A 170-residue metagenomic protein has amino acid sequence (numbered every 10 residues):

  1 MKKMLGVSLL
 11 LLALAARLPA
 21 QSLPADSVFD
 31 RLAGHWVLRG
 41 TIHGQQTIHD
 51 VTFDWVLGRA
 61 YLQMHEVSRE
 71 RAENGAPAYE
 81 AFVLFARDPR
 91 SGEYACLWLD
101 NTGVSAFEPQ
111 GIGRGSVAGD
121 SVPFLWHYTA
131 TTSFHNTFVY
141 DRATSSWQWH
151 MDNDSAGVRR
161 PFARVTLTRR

Functional and structural regions predicted by a protein language model:
M1-M4: Positively charged n-region of N-terminal signal peptides that target proteins for export
G6-R17: Bacterial N-terminal signal peptides
Q21-R170: Hydrophobic small-molecule pocket/channel-lining residues, especially in calycin-type beta-barrels
